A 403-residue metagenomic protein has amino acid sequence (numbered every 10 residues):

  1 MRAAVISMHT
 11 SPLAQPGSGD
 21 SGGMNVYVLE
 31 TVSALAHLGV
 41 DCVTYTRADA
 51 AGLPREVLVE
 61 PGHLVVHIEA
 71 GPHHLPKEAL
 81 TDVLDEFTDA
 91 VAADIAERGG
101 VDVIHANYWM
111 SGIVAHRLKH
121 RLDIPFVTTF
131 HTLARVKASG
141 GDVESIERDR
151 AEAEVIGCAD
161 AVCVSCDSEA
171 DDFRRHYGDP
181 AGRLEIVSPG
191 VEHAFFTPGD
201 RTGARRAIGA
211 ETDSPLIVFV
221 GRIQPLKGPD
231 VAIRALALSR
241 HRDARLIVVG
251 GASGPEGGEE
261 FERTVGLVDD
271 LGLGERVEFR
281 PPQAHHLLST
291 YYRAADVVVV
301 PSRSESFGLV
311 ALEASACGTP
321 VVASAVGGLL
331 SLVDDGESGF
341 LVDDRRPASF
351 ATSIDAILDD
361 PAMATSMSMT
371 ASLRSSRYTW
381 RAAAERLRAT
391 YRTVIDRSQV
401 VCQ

Functional and structural regions predicted by a protein language model:
M1-H67, S398: N-terminal subdomain of nucleotide-sugar transferases
V143, T197-A210: A short helix/loop element that forms part of the nucleotide-sugar donor recognition site in Leloir-type
G258-Q283: Nucleotide-activated donor-binding/catalytic signature segment of Leloir-type glycosyltransferases, i.e., the conserved
P282, D335-G336, F340-P347, A356-P361: Conserved acidic donor-binding segment of nucleotide-sugar-dependent glycosyltransferases
P282, T290-A295: Short alpha-helical donor nucleotide-sugar binding micro-motif in glycosyltransferases
R303: Aromatic "clamp/platform" in nucleotide-sugar-dependent glycosyltransferases that forms part of the donor/acceptor
P320-A323, V333: Short hydrophobic beta-strand element within catalytic cores of glycosyltransferases and related nucleotide-activated
A356, M363-R377, T393: A short, well-ordered alpha-helix in the C-terminal region of glycosyltransferases
